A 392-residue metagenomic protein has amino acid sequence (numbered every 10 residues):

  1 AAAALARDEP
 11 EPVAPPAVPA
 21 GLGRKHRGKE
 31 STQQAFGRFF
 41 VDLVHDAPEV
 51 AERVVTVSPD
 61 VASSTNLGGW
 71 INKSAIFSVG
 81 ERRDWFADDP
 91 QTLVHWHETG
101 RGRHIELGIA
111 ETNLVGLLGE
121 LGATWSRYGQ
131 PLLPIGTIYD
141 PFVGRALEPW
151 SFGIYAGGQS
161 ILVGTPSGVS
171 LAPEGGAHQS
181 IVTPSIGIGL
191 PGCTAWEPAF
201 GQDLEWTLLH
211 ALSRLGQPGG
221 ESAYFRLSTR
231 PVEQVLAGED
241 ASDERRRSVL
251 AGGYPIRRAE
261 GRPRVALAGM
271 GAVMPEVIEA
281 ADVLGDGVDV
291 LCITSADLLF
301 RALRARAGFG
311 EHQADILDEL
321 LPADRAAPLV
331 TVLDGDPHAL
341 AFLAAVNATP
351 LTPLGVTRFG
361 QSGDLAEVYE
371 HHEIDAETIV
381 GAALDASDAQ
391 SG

Functional and structural regions predicted by a protein language model:
A1-Q234, E244, L299, R306-G310 (+2 more regions): Thiamine diphosphate
S170-A177, A195, L212-G392: Thiamine diphosphate
